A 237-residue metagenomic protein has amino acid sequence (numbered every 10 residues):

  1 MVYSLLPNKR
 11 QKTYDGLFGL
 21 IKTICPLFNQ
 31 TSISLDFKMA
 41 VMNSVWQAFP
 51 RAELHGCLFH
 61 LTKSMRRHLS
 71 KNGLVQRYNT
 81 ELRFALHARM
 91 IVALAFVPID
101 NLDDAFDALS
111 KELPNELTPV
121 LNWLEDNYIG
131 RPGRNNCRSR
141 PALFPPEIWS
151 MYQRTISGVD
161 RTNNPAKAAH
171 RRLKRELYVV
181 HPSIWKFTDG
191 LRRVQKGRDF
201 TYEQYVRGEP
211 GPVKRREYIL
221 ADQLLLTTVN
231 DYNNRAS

Functional and structural regions predicted by a protein language model:
V2-L27: Active-site beta-loop-alpha junctions of metal-dependent nucleic acid enzymes, especially the RNase H-like/DDE
R10-Q11, A95-N101, S183, N230-S237: General structural signal for secondary-structure boundaries
I24-Y218: Extended amphipathic alpha-helical interaction segments
E217-S237: C-terminal helix/juxtamembrane-tail motif
